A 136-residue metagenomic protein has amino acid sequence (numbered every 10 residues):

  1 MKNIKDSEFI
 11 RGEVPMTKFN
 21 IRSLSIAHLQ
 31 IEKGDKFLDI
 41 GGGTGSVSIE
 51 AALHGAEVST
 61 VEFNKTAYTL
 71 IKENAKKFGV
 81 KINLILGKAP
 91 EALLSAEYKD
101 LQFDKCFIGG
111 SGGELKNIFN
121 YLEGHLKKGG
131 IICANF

Functional and structural regions predicted by a protein language model:
M1-K33, L38, L70-K77: Class I SAM-dependent transferase core
D35, A56, G130: Glycine-centered, small-residue-biased loops immediately flanking beta-strands in adenine/cofactor-binding cores
G41: Conserved S-adenosyl-L-methionine
T44-A56: Conserved SAM-binding loop of SAM-dependent methyltransferases across substrates and taxa, primarily the Class I
E57-E62: Conserved SAM-binding motif I beta-strand of class I
F63-D100, E114: S-adenosyl-L-methionine
L101-G110: Short SAM/SAH-binding signature in class I
F119-I131: A short glycine-rich, Lys/Arg-flanked "PGG" loop and its adjoining helix->strand segment in the class I
